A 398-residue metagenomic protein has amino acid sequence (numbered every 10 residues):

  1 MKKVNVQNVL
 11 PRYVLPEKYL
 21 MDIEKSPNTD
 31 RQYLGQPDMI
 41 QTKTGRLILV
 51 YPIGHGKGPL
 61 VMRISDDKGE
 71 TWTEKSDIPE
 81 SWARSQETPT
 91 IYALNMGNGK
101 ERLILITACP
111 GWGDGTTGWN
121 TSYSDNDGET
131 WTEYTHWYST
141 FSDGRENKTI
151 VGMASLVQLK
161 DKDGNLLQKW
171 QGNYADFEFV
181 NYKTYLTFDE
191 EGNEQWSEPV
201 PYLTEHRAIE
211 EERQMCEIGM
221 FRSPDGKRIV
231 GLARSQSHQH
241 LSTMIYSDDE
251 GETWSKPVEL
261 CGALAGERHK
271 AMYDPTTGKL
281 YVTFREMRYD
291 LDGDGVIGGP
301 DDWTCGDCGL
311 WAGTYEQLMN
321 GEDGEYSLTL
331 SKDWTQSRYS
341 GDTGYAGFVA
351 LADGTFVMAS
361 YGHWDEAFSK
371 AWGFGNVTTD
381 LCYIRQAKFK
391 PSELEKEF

Functional and structural regions predicted by a protein language model:
M1-F398: Asp-box/BNR beta-propeller blade signature and adjacent active/binding-site loops in extracellular glycan-interacting
